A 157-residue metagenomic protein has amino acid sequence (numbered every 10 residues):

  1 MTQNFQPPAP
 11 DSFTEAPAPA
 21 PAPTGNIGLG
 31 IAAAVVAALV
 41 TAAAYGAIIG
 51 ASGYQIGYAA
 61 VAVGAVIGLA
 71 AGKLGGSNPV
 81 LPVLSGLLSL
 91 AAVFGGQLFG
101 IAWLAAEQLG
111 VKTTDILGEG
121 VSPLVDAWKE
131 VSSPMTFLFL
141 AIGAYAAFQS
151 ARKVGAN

Functional and structural regions predicted by a protein language model:
M1-T24: Low-complexity, intrinsically disordered extramembrane tails and loops of integral membrane proteins
N4, A42, V80: Mobile, glycine-rich extracellular loop/lid and propeptide segments that shape or gate substrate/ligand access
P23-I31, V35, I49-G57, G75-P82 (+1 more regions): Hydrophobic, aromatic-rich alpha-helical transmembrane segments and their membrane-interface anchor motifs
L39-A71: Alpha-helical transmembrane segments and their immediate interhelical/interface regions in integral membrane proteins
I67-G72, S89, V93: Short helix-perturbing small/polar motifs within transmembrane alpha-helices
G72-V83, K153-N157: Membrane-helix interface "capping/anchor" motifs
V83-A102: Hydrophobic alpha-helical membrane-insertion segments
L98-N157: C-terminal binding/interaction regions
